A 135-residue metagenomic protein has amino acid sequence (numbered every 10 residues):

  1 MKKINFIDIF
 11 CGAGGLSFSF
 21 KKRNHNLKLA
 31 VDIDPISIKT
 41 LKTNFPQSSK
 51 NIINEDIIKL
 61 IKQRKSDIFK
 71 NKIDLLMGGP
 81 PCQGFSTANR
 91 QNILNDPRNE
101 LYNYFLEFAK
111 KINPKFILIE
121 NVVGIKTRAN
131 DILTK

Functional and structural regions predicted by a protein language model:
M1-K135: Conserved active-site and SAM-binding loop architecture of S-adenosyl-L-methionine-dependent nucleic-acid
